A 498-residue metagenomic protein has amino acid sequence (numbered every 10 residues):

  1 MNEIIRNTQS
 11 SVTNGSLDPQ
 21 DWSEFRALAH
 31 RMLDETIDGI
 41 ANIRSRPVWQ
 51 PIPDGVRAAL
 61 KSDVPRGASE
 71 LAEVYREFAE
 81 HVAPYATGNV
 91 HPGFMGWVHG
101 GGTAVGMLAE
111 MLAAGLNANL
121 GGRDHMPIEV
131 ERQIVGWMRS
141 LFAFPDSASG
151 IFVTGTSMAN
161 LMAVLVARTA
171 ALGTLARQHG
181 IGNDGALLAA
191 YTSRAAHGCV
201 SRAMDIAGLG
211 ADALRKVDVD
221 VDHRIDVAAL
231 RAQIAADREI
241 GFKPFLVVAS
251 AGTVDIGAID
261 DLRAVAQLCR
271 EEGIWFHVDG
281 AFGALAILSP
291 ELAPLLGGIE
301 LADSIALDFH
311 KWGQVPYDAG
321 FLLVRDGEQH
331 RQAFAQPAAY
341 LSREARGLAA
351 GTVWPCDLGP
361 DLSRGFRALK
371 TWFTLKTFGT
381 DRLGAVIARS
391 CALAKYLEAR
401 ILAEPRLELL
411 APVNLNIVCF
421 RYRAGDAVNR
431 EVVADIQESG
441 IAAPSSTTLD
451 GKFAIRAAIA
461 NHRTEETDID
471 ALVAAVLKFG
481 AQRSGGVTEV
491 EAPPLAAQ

Functional and structural regions predicted by a protein language model:
E3-S147, A434, F453, T464 (+1 more regions): N-terminal entrance/gating region of PLP-dependent enzymes' catalytic architecture
M126, A159-R331, Q498: Conserved PLP-enzyme active-site core in the AAT-like
M138-V166, R215-D218: Short loop-beta-helix segment that forms the pyridoxal 5′-phosphate
T253, E272, G297-L402: Active-site C-terminal subdomain of aminotransferase-like
V324, F420-A424, I459-N461: Short beta-strand-to-loop capping motifs
E408-I436: Conserved PLP-binding catalytic core of the aspartate aminotransferase-like
P412, I417, S439-R456: Conserved PLP cofactor-binding pocket of PLP-dependent enzymes
L449-Q498: PLP-dependent enzyme catalytic core of the Aspartate aminotransferase-like
